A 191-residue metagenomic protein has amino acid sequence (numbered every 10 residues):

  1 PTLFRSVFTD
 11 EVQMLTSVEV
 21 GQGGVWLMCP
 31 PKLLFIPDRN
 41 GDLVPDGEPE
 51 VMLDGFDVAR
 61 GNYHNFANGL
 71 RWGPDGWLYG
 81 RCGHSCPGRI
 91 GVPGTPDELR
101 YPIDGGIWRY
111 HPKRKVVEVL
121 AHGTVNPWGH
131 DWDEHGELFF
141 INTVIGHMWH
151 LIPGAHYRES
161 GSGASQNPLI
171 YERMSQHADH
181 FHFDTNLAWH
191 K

Functional and structural regions predicted by a protein language model:
P1-K191: Beta-propeller domains with acidic blade repeats across secreted/periplasmic ectodomains and cytosolic WD/CNH propellers
